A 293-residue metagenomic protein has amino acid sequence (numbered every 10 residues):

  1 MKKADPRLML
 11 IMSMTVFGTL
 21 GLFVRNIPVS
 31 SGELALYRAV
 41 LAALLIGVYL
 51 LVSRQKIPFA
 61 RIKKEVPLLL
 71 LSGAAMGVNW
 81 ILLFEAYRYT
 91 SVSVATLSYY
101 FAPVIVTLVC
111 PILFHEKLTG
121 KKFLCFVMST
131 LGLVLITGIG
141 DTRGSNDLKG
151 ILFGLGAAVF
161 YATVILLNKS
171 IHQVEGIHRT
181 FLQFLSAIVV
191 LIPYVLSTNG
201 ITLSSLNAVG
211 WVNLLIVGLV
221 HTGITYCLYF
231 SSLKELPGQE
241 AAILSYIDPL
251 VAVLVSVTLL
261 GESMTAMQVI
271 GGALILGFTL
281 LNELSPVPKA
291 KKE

Functional and structural regions predicted by a protein language model:
M1-L36, V40-A42, A74, L82 (+2 more regions): Glycine-/small-residue-enriched transmembrane alpha-helix faces in small-molecule transporters and effluxers
M1-M12, L44-L71, F84, K117-F123 (+5 more regions): Membrane-interface interhelical linkers
L8, M12, Y37-L41, L71-A74 (+9 more regions): Hydrophobic residues within alpha-helical transmembrane segments of multi-pass solute transporters/permease subunits
I27, L34, R38, A86 (+8 more regions): Hydrophobic/aromatic residues within transmembrane alpha-helices of multi-pass small-molecule transporters
V29-V78, I105-V109, F160-V164, F181-N199 (+4 more regions): Transmembrane alpha-helices of multi-pass small-molecule transport proteins
E33, V40-L44, F84-H115, A157 (+1 more regions): Specific alpha-helical transmembrane segments that line the substrate/conduction pathway and gating interfaces
I46, L50, L70, L118-I139 (+5 more regions): Hydrophobic transmembrane alpha-helices of multi-pass small-molecule transport proteins
A95-F101, L167-I188, T222-T258: Helix-helix packing/entry segments at the starts of transmembrane helices
